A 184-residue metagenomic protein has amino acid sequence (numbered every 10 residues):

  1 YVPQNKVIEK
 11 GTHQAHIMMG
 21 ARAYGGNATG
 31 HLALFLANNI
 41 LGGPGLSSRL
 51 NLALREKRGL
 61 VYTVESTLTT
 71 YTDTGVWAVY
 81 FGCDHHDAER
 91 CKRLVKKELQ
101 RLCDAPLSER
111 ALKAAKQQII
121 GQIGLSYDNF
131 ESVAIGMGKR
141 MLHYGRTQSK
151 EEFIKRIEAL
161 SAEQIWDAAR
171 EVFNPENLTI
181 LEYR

Functional and structural regions predicted by a protein language model:
Y1, K97-S126, E182-R184: Acidic/histidine-enriched alpha-helical segments
Y1-A28, N39-E89, R93, A111 (+2 more regions): Non-catalytic beta-strand/loop surface segments
H31: Double-stranded RNA-binding/processing signature
K116, I120-R184: C-terminal regions of mature proteins
